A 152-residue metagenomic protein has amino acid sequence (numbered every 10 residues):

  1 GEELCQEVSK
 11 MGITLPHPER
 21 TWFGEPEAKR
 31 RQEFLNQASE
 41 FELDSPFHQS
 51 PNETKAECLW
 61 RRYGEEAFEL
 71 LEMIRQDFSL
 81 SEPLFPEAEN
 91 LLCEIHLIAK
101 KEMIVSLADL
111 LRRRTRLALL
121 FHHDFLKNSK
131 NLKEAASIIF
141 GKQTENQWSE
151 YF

Functional and structural regions predicted by a protein language model:
G1-F152: C-terminal accessory subdomains/tails of enzymes that are appended
